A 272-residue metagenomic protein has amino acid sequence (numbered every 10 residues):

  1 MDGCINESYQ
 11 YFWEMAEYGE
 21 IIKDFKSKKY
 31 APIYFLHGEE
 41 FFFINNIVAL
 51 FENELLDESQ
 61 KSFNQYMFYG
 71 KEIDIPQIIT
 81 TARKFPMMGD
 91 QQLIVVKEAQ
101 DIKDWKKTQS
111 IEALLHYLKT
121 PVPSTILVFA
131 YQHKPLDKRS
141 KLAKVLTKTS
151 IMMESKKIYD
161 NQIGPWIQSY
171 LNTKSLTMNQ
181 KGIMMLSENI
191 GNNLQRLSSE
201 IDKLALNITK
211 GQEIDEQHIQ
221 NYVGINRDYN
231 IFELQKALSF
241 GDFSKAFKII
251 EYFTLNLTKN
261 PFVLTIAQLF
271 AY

Functional and structural regions predicted by a protein language model:
Y9-Y272: Conserved beta/loop motifs at nucleotide-recognition and modification sites
